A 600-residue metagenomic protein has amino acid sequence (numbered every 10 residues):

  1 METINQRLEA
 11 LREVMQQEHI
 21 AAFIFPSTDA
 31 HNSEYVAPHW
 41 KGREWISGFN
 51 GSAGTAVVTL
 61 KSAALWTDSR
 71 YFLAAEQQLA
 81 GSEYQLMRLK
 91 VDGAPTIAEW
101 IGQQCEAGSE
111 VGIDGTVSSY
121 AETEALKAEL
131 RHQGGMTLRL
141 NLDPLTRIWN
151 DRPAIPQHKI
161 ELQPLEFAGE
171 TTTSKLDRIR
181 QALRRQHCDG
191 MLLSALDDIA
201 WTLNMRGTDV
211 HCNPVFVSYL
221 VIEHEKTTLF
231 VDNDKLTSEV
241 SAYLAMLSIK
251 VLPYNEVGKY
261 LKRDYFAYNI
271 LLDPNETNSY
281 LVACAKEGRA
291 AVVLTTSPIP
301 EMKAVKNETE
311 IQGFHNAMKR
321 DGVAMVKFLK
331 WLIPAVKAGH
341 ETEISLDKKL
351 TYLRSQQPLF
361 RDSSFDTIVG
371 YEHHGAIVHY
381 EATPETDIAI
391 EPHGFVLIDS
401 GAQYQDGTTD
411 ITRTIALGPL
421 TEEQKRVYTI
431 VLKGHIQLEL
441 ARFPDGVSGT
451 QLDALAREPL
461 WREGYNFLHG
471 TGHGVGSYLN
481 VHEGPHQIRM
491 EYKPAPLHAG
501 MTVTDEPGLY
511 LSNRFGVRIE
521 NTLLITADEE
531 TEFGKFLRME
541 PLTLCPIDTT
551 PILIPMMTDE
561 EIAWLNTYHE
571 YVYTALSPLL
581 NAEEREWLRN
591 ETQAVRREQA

Functional and structural regions predicted by a protein language model:
M1-A600: Active-site neighborhoods and metal-handling regions in enzymes and metal-associated proteins
